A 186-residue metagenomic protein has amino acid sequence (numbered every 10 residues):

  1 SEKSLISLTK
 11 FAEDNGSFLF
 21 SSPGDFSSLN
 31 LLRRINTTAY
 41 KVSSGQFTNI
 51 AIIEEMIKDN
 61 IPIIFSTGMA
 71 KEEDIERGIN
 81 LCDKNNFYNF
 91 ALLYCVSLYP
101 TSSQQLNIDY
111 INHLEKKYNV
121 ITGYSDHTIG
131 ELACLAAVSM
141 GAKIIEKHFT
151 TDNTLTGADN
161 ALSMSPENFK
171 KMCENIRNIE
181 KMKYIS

Functional and structural regions predicted by a protein language model:
S1-S186: Catalytic cores and adjacent flexible loops of soluble metabolic enzymes that perform enolate/carbanion chemistry on
